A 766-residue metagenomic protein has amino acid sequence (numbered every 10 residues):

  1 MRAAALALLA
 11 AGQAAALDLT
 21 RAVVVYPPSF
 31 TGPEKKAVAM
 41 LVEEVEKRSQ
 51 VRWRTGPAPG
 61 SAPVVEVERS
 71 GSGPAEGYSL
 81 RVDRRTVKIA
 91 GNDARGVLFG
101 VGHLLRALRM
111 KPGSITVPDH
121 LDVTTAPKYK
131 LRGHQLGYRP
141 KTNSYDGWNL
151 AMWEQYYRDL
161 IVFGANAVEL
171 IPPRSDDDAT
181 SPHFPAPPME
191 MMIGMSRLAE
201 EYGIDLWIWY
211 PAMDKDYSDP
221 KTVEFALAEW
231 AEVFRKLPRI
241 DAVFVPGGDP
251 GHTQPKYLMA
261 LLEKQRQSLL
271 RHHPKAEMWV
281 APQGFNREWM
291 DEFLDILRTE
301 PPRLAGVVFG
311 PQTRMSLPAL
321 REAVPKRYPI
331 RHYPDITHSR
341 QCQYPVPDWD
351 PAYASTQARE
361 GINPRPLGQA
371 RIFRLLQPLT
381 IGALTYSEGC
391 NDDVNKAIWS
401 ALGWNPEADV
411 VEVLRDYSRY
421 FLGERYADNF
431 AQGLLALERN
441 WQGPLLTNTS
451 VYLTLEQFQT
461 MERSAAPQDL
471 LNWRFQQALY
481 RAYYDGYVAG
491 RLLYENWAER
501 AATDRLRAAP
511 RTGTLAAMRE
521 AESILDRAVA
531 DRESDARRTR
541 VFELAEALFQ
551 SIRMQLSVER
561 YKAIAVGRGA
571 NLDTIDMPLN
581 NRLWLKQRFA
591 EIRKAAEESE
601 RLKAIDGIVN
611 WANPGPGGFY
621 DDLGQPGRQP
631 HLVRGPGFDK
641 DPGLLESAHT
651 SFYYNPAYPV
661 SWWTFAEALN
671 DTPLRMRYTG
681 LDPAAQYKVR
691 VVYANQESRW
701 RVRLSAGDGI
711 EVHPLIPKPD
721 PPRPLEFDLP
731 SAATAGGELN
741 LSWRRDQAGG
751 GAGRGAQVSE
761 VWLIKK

Functional and structural regions predicted by a protein language model:
A11-Q13: N-terminal signal peptide c-region/cleavage motif recognized by signal peptidases
A16-Y129: Contiguous, structured surface segment used for ligand recognition
R54, K111-G113, N166, D178 (+10 more regions): Catalytic-core regions of glycoside hydrolase
D122-S144, W207-D214: N-terminal small/glycine-rich loop or linker at the start of catalytic domains across soluble metabolic enzymes
Y138-A151, K215-V223: Active-site mouth loops of central-metabolism enzymes
W148-P173: Catalytic domains of carbohydrate-active enzymes, especially glycoside hydrolases
S387-N395, E407-G615: C-terminal non-catalytic alpha-helical accessory regions
R601-K766: Extracytoplasmic
